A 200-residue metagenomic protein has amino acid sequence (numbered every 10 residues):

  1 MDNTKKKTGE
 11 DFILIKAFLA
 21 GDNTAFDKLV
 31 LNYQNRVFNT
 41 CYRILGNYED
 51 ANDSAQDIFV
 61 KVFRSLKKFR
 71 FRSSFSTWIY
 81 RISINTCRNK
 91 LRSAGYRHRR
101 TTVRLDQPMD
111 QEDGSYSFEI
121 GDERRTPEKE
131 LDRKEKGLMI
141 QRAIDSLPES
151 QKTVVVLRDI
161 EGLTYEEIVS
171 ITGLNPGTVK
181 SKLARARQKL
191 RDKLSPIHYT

Functional and structural regions predicted by a protein language model:
M1-R36, R43, R125, D145 (+2 more regions): N-terminal module of bacterial RNA polymerase sigma factors
D2-K7, A17, R97-D106, F118-E119 (+3 more regions): C-terminal edge and immediately downstream basic/flexible tail or linker adjoining helix-turn-helix-like DNA-binding
L14, V30-L31, F38, Y48-S65 (+1 more regions): Conserved RNAP core-binding helix
L19-A20, G46-N47, F59-S74, S93-A94: Sigma70-family region 2
N39, D53-V60, S73-N85: Structural recognition of an alpha-helix C-terminal capping motif at a helix-to-coil junction
K67-F71, I84-V103: Arg/Lys-rich amphipathic alpha helix in sigma70-family domain 2
D110-R142: Acidic, proline/glycine-rich intrinsically disordered inter-domain spacer in sigma factors
K129, L138-T178: Helix-turn-helix DNA-binding module
